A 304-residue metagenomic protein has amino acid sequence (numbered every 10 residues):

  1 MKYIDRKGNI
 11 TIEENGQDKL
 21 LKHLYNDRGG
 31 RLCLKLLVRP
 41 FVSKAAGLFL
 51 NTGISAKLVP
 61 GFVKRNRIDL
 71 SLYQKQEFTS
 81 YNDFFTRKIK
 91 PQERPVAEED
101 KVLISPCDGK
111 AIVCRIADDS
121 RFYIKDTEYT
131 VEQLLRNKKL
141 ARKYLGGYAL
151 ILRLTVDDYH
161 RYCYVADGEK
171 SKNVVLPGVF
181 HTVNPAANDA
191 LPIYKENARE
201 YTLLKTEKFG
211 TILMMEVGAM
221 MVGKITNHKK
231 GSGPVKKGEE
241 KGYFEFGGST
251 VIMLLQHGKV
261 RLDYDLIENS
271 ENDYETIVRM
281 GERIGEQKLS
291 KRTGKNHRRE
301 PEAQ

Functional and structural regions predicted by a protein language model:
M1-Q304: Contiguous, well-folded functional domains in the mature portion of proteins
